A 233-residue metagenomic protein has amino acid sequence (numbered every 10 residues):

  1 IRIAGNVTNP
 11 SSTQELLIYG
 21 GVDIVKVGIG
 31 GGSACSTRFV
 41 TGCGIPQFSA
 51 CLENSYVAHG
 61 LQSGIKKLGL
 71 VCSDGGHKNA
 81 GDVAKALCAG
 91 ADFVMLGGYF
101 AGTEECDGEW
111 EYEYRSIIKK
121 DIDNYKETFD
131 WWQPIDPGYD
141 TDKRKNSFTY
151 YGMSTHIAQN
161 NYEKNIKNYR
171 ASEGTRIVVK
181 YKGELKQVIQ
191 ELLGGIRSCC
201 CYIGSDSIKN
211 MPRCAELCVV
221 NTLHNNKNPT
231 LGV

Functional and structural regions predicted by a protein language model:
I1, G30-S49: Glycine-rich tight-turn/loop motif centered on a GG-T
I1-T8: Metal-dependent enolase-superfamily TIM-barrel catalytic cores that perform enediolate-based chemistry
T8-V27, H77-D92: Catalytic cores of alpha/beta
P10-S11, G31-S36, F100-E105, E111: Short gly/pro/ser/thr-enriched loop/turn and capping motifs at secondary-structure boundaries
G42-S73, K78-V233: Alpha/beta catalytic cores of nucleotide-metabolism and tRNA/nucleoside-modifying enzymes
